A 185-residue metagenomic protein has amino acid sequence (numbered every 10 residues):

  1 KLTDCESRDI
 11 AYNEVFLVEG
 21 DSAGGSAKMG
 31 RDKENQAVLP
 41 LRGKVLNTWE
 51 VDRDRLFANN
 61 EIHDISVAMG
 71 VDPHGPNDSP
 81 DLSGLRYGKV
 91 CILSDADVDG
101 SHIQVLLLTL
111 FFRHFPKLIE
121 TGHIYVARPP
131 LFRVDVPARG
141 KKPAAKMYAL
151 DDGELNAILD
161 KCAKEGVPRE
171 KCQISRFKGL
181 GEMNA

Functional and structural regions predicted by a protein language model:
K1-A185: Conserved phosphate-chemistry cores used by DNA topoisomerases
